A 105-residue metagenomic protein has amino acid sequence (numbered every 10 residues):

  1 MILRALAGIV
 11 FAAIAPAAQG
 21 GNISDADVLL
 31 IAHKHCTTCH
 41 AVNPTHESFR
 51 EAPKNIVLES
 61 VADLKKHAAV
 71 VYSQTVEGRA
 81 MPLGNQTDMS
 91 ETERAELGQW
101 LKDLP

Functional and structural regions predicted by a protein language model:
I2-G8: Sec-dependent signal peptide recognition, specifically the positively charged N-region followed immediately by
F11-P105: Aromatic- and Gly/Pro-enriched helix-to-coil junctions and flexible linker segments
